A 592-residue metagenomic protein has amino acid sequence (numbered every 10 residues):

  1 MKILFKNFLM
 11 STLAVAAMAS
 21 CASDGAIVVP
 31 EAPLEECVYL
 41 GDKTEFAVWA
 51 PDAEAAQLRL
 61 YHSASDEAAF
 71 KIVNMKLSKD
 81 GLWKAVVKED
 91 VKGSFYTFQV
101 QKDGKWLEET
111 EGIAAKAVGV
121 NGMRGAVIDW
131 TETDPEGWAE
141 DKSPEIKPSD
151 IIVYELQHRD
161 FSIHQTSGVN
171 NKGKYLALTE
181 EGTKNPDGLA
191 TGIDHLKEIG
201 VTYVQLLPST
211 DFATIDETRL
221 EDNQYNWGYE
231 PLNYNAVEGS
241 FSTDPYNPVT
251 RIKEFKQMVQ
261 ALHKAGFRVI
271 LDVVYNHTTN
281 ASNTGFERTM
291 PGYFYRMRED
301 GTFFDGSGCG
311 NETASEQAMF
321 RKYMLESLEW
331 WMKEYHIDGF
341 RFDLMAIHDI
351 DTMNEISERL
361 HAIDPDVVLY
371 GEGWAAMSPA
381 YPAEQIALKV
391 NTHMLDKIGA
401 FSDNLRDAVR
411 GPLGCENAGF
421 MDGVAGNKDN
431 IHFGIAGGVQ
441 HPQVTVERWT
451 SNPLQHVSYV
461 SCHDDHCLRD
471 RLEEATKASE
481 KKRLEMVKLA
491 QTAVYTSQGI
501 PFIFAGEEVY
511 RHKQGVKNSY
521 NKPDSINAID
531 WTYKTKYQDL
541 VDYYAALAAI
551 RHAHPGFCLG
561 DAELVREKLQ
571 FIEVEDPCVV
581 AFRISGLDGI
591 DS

Functional and structural regions predicted by a protein language model:
M1-L9: Bacterial N-terminal signal peptides that target proteins for export
D24-K43, L77-E180: The feature marks proteins involved in alpha-glucan
V48, F98, L156, L206 (+9 more regions): Conserved, mostly hydrophobic/aromatic
W49-A56, V91, D464: Short proline/glycine-enriched turn/loop motifs at strand-loop junctions of beta-rich domains
M123-I128, S357-E358, A362-Y510, Y520 (+3 more regions): Conserved alpha/beta catalytic core and glycan-binding cleft of carbohydrate-active enzymes
R159-Y335, M353-D364, V368: Substrate-binding/active-site clefts of carbohydrate-active enzymes
K534-L564: Catalytic cores of secreted or luminal carbohydrate-active enzymes
